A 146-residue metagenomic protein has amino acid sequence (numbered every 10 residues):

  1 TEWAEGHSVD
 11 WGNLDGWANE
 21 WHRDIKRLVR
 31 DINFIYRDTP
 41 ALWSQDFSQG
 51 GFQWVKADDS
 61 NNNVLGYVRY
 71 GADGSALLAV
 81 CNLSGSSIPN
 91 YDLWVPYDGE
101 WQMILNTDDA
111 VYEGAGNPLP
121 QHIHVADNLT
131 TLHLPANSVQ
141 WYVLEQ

Functional and structural regions predicted by a protein language model:
T1-Q146: Carbohydrate-interacting/catalytic domains
